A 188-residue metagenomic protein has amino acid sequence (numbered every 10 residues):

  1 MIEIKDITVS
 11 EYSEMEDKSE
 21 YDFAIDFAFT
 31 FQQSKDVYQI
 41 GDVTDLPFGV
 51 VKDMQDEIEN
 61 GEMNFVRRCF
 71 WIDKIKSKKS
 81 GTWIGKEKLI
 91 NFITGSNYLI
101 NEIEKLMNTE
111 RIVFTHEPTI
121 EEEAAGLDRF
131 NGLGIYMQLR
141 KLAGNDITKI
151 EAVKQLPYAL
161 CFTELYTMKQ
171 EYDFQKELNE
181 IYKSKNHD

Functional and structural regions predicted by a protein language model:
M1-D188: An amphipathic, hydrophobic-aromatic interaction surface with interspersed Lys/Arg that forms lipid/phosphate-bearing
